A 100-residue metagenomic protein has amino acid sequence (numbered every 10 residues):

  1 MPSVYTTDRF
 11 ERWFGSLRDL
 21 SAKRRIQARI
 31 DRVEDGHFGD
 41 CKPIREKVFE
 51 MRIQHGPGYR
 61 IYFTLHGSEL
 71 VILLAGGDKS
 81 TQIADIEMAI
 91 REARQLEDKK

Functional and structural regions predicted by a protein language model:
M1-S3, V48: A residue-level signal for beta-strand positions that form part of recognition/binding surfaces within mature
S3-V4, R12, L20-K23, F38 (+2 more regions): Enriched for short, Lys/Arg-rich terminal
T7: PIN/NYN-family metal-dependent endoribonuclease catalytic core
S16-R18, A22, R45, I53: Helix-centric, low-specificity signal for extended rod-like, repetitive segments
A28-H55: A short, surface-exposed loop/turn module that caps and links secondary-structure elements
